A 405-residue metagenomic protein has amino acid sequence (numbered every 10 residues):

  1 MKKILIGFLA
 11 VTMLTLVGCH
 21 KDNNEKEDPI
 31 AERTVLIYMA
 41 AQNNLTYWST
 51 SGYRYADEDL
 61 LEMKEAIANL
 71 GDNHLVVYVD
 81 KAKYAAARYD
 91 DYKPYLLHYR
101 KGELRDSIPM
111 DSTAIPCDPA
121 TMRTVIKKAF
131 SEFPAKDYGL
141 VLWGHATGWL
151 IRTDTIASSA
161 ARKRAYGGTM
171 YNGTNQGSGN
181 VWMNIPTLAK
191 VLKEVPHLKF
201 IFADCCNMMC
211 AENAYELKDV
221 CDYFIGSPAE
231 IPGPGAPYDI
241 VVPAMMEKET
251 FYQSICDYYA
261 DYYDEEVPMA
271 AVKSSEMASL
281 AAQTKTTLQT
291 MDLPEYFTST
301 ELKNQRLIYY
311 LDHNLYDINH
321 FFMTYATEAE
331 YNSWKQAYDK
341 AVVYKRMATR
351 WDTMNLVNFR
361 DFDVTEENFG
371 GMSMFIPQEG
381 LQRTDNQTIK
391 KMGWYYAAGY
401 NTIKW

Functional and structural regions predicted by a protein language model:
M1, F8-I37, I376: Bacterial Sec-dependent N-terminal signal peptides
N23-H74, Y78-D80, L150, A157: Acidic/polar, low-complexity intrinsically disordered N-terminal segments immediately downstream of a Sec signal
E25-D28, T155-W405: Terminal, contiguous helix-loop blocks that mediate binding/assembly
A31-T34, L70-V76, F133-G139, V195-F200 (+1 more regions): Loop/turn elements at helix/coil->beta-strand transitions in domains of secreted/extracellular proteins
Y38-M39, N43, K81-Y84, L302 (+2 more regions): N-terminal zymogen propeptides
N44-G52, A85-R88, G148-R152, M208-N213 (+2 more regions): Extracytoplasmic/secreted cell-surface and envelope-processing proteins
T46-A68, P119-S131, C210-A211, M354-F362: Short alpha-helical segments and helix-capping/turn motifs at coil-helix boundaries
D80-D106, A114-V195, C205-C206, A211 (+1 more regions): Catalytic-core segments of thiol-dependent peptidases
